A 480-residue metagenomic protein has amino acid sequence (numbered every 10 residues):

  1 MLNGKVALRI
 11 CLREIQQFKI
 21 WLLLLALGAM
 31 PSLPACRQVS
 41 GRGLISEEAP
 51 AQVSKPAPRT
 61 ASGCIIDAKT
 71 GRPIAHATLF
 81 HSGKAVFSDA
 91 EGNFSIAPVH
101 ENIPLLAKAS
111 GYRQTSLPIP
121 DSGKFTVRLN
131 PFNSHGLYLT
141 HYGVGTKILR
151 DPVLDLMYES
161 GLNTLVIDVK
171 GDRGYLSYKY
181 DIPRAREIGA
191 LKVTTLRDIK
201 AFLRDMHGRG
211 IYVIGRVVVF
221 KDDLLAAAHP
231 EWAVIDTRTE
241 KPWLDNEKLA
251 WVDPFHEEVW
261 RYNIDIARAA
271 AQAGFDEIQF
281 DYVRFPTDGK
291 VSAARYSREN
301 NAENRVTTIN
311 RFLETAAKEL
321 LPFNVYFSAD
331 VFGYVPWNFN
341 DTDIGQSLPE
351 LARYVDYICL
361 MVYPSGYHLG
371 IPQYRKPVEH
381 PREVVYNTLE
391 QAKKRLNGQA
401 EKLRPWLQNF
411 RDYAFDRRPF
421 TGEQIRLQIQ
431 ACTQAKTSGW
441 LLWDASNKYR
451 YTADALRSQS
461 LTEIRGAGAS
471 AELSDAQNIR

Functional and structural regions predicted by a protein language model:
S40-K55, P118-H135: Extracellular beta-sheet/turn segments enriched in Thr/Pro/Gly and aliphatic residues
R59-A61, K69-G83: Short, ordered, surface-exposed loop/turn motifs in non-cytosolic proteins
P73-A75, G83-I96: Short, acidic Ser/Thr/Gly-rich low-complexity loop/linker segments typical of extracellular and cell-surface proteins
L106-L117: A short, solvent-exposed loop/turn motif at the edges and junctions of modular extracellular/periplasmic domains
F132-G145, F220-A269, R426: Active-site-adjacent "subsite" loops/lids of carbohydrate-active enzymes
T164-V169, T195-P242, E277-F280: Glycine-rich, aromatic-flanked loop segments that form ligand/cofactor-binding clefts across common enzyme folds
G289, E299-Y413: Glycoside hydrolase catalytic-domain groove-lining segments
V355-G366, V378-V385, Q391, G398-A469: Substrate-binding cleft of secreted/luminal carbohydrate-active enzymes
